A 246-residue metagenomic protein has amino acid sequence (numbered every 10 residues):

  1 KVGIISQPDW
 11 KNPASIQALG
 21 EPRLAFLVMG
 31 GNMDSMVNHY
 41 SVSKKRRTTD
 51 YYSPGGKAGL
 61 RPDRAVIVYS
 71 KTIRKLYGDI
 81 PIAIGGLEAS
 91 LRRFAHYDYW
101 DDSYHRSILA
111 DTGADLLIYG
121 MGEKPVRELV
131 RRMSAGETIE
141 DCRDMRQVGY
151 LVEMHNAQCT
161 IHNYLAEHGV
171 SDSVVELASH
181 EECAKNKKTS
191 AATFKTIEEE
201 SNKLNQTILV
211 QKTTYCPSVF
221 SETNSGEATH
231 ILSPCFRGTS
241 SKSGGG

Functional and structural regions predicted by a protein language model:
S6-G226, H230-F236: Glycine-rich beta-alpha loop elements in corrinoid/cobalamin-binding modules across cobalamin-dependent enzymes
